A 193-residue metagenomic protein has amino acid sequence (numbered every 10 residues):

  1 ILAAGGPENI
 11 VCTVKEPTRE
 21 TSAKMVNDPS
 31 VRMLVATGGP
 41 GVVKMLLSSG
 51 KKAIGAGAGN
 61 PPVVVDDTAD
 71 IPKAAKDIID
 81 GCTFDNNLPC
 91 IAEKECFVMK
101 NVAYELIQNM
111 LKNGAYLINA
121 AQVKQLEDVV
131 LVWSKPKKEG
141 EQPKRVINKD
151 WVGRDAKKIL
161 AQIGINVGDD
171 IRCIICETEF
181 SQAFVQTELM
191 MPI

Functional and structural regions predicted by a protein language model:
I1-K73: Rossmann-like NAD(P) dinucleotide-binding subdomain of oxidoreductase/dehydrogenase enzymes
L2-G6, G164-G168, T187: Short, conserved catalytic or adaptor-binding loops enriched in Gly and charged residues
V43-F180: ALDH superfamily catalytic-core signature
Q182-V185: Short acidic/glycine-rich loop or secondary-structure boundary segments that cap or lie
T187-I193: Conserved glycine-rich beta-strand-loop-beta hairpin in the small C-terminal domain of fold type I
